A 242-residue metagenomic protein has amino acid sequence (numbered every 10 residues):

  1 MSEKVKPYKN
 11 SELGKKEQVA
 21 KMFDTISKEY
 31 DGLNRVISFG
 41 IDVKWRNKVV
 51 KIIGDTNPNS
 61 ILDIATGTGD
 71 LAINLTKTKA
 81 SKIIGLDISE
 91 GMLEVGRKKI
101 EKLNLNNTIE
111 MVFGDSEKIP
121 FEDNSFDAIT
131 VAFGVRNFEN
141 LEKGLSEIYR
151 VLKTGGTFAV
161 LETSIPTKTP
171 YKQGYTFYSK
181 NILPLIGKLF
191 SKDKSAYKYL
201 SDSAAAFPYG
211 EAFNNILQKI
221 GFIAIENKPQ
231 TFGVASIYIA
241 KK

Functional and structural regions predicted by a protein language model:
M1-A20: N-terminal auxiliary segments of SAM/dcSAM-dependent transferases
E17-Q18, I88, L161-I216, E226: C-terminal alpha-helical "lid/dimerization" subdomain adjacent to the S-adenosyl-L-methionine
E29-G32, F39-N59: Conserved alpha-helix/loop element of class I SAM-dependent methyltransferases that forms part of the SAM/SAH-binding
Y30, I129-T130: Hydrophobic beta-strand segment of the Class I
S60-K118: Class I SAM-dependent methyltransferase SAM/SAH-binding core
E117-A128: A short acidic, Gly/Pro-enriched loop at the edge of an enzyme's catalytic core that lines a small-molecule cofactor
E142-T157: A short glycine-rich, Lys/Arg-flanked "PGG" loop and its adjoining helix->strand segment in the class I
I220-K242: Core SAM-dependent methyltransferase catalytic element
